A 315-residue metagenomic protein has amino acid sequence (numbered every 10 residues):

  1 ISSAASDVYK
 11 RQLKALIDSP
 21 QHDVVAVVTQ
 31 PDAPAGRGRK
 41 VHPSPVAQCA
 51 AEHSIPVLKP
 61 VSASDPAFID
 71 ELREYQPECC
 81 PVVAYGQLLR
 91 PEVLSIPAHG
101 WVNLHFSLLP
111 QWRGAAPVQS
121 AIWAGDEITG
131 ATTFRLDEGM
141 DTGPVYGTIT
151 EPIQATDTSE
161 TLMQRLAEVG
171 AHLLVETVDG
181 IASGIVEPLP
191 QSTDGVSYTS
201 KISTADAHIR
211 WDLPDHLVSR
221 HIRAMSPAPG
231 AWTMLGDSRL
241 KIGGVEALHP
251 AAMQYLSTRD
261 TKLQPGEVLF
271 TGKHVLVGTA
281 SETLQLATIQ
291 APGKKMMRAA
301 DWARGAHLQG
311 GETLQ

Functional and structural regions predicted by a protein language model:
I1-A5, Y9: Single conserved hydrophobic/aromatic residue that forms the stacking wall/gate of nucleotide- or nucleobase-binding
A15-H22: A short, Lys/Arg-enriched amphipathic alpha-helix followed by its capping loop at the start of a domain
V25-D32: Short internal beta-strands
A33-A51: N-terminal beta-loop-helix "entrance" segment that forms/cooperates in small-molecule cofactor or anionic ligand
L58-F68: Glycine-rich, highly charged phosphate/nucleotide-binding loops
P66-Q76: Short amphipathic alpha-helix with an adjacent loop that forms part of the alpha/beta core around
C79, V83-A205: Donor/substrate-binding cores of folate-linked one-carbon enzymes
D212-Q315: An anion-binding loop in the catalytic cleft
